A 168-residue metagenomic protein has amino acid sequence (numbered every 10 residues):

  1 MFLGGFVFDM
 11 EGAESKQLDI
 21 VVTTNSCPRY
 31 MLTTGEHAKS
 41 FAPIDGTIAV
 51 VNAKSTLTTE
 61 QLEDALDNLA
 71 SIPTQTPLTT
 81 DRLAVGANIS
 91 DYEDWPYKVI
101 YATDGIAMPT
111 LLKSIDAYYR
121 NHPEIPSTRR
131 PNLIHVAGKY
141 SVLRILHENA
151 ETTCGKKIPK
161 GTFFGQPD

Functional and structural regions predicted by a protein language model:
M1-Q17, V22-D168: Intrinsically disordered, low-complexity Ser/Thr/Pro/Gly-rich regulatory segments
